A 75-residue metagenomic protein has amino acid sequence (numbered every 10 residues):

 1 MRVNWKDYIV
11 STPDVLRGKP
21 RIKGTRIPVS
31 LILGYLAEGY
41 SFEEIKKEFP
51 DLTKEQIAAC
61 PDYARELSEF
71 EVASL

Functional and structural regions predicted by a protein language model:
M1-W5, A73-L75: Intrinsically disordered, low-complexity and often Lys/Arg-enriched segments
V3-E43: A short, structured beta-strand/loop element
P28-L75: Long, charge-rich, low-complexity alpha-helical segments
